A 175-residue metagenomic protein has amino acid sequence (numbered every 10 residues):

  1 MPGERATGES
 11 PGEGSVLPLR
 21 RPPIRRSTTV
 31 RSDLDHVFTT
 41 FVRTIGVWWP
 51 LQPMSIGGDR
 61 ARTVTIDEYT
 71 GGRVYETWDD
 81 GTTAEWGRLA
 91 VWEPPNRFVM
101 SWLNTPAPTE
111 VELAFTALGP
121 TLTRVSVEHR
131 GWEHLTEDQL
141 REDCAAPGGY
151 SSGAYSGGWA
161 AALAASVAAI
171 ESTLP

Functional and structural regions predicted by a protein language model:
P2-A61: Hydrophobic ligand-binding cavity/cleft-lining segments
P23-T29, R73, A84, R97 (+2 more regions): Intrinsic-disorder/low-complexity, polar/charged segments enriched in Ser/Thr/Lys/Arg/Asp/Glu/Gln
R26-T28, V64, G87-A90, E110-A117: Hydrophobic/aromatic beta-strand elements that line small-molecule binding cavities or substrate pockets in beta-rich
R31-D35, A90-P95, A114-R124: A short, structured loop/turn motif at beta-sheet edges
V37-F41, V74, L89, M100 (+3 more regions): Hydrophobic pocket/interface hotspot
R43-W86, P95: Short beta-edge strand/loop motif at the mouth of beta-sheet-based domains
G58, R62, A164-P175: Short, highly charged C-terminal tails/helix-capping segments
L103-G157: Beta-strand/loop substructures that line and gate deep hydrophobic ligand-binding cavities in soluble
